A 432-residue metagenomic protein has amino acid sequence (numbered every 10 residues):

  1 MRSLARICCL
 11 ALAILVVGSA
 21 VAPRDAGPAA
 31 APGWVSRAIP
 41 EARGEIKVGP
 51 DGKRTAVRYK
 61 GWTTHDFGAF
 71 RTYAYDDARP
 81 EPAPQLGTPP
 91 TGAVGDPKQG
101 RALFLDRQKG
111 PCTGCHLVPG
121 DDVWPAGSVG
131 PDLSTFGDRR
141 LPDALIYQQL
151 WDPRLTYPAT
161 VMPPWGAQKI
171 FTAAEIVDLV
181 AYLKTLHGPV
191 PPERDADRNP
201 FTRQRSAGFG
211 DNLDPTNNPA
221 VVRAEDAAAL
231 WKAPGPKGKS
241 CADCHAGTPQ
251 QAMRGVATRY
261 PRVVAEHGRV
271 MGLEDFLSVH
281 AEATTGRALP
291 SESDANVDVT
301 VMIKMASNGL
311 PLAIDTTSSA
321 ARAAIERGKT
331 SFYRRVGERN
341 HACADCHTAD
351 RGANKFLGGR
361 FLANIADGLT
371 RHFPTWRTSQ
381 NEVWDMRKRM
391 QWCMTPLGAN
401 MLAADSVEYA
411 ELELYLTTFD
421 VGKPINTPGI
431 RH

Functional and structural regions predicted by a protein language model:
M1-C9: Bacterial N-terminal signal peptides that target proteins for export
L10-P97, Q149, V180-R223, P261-E326 (+3 more regions): Post-cleavage N-terminal segment of exported redox proteins
P32-V35, P40-A42, V48, T63 (+7 more regions): Short sequence/structural segments immediately N-terminal
F70-P84, G92-P119, P200-G208, P215-G247 (+2 more regions): Sequence/structural segment immediately N-terminal to covalent heme-attachment motifs in c-type and related
D106-K109, V118, D152-T156, Y182 (+1 more regions): Glycine-rich, acidic and aromatic/proline-enriched surface loops and short helix-turn segments that act as binding
T113, L117-W151, V161, A167 (+7 more regions): Gly/Gly-Pro-rich "capping" loops immediately C-terminal to redox-active cysteine motifs in periplasmic/lumenal
